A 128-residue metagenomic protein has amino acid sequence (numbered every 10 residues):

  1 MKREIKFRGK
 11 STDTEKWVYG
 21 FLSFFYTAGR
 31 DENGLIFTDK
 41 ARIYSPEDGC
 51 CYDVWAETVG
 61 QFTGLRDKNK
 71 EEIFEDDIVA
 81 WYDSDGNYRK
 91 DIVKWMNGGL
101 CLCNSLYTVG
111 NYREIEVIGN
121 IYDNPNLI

Functional and structural regions predicted by a protein language model:
M1-I128: Secondary-structure transition motif
